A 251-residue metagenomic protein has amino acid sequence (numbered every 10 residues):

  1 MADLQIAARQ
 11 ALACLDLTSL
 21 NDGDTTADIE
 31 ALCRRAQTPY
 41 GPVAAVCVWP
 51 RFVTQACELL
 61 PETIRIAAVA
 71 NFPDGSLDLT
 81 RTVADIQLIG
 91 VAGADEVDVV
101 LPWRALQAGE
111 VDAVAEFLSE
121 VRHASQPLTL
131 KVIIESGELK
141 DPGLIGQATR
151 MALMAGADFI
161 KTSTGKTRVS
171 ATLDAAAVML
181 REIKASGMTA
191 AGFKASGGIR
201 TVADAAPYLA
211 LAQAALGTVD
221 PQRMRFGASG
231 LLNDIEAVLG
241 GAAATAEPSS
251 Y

Functional and structural regions predicted by a protein language model:
A2-G41, R51-F193, V202-S229, N233-Y251: Alpha/beta enzyme core
A45-W49: Short, hydrophobic beta-strand segments that form beta-sheet elements in well-ordered domains
S196: Terminal helix/beta-alpha structural elements that buttress the NAD(P)+-binding lobe
I199: Short donor-sugar binding/catalytic loops of nucleotide-sugar-dependent glycosyltransferases, especially enzymes
